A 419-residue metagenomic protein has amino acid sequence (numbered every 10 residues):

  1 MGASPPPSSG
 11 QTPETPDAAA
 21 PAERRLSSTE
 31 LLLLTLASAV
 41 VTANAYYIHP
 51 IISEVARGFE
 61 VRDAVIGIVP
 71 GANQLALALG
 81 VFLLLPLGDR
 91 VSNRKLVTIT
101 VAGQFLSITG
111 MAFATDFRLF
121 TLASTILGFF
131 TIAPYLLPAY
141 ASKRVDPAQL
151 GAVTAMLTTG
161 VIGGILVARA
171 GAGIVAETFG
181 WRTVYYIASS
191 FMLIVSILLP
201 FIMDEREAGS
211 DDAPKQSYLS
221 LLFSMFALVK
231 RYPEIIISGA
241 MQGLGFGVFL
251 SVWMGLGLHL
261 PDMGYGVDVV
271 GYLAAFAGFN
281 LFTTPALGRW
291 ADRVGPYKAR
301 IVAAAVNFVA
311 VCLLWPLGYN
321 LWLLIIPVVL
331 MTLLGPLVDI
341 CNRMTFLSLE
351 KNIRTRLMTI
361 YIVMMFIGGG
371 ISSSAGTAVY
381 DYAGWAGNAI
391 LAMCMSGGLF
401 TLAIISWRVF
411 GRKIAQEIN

Functional and structural regions predicted by a protein language model:
P16-R25, D204-G239: Juxtamembrane intracellular "pre-TM" segments in multi-pass secondary transporters
L79-F117: Conserved MFS/SLC helix-loop-helix module at the cytosolic interface between two early adjacent transmembrane helices
V81-S92, T283-P296, Y380: Helix-to-loop junctions at the C-terminal end of transmembrane segments in multipass secondary transporters
L119, M156-M203: Helix-loop-helix hairpin linking two adjacent transmembrane segments in secondary transporters
A123-G160: Cytoplasmic helix-loop-helix junction between adjacent transmembrane helices in 12-TM secondary transporters
A133-V145, L337-E350: Intracellular juxtamembrane helix-capping segments at the cytosolic ends of symmetry-related transmembrane helices
Y297-N342: C-terminal transmembrane helical hairpin of 12-TM major facilitator-type secondary transporters
S348-W385, A392: A late C-terminal transmembrane helix in Major Facilitator Superfamily
